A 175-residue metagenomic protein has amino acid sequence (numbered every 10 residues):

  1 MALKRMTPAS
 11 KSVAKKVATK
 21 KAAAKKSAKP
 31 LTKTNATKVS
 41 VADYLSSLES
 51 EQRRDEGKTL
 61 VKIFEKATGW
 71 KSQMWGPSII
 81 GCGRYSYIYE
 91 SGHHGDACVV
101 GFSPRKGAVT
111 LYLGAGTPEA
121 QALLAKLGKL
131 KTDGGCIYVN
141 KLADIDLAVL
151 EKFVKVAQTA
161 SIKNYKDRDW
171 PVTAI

Functional and structural regions predicted by a protein language model:
A2-I175: Charge-dense, helix-prone N-terminal extensions
